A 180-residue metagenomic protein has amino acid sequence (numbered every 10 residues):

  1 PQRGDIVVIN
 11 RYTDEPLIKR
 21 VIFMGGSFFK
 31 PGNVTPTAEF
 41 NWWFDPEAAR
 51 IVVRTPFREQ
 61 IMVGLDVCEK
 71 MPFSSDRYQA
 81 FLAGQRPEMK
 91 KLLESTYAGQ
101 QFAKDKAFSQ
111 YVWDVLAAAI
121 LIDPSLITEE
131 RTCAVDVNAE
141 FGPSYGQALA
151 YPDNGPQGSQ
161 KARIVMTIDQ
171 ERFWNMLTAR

Functional and structural regions predicted by a protein language model:
P1-K70, S75: Active-site histidine-anchored catalytic micro-motif
F40-E47, Q60-R180: Conformational coupling and interaction surfaces
